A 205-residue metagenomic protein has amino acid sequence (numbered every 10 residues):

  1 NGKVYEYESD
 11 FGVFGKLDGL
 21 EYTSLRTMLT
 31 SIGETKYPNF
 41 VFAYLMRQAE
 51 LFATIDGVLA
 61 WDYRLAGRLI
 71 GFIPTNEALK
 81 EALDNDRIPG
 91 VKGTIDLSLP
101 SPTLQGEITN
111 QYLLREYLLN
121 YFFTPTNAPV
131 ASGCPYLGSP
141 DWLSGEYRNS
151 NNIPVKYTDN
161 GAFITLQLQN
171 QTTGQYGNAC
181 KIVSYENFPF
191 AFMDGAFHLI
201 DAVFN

Functional and structural regions predicted by a protein language model:
N1-N205: Mature, structured domains of secreted/extracytosolic soluble proteins
